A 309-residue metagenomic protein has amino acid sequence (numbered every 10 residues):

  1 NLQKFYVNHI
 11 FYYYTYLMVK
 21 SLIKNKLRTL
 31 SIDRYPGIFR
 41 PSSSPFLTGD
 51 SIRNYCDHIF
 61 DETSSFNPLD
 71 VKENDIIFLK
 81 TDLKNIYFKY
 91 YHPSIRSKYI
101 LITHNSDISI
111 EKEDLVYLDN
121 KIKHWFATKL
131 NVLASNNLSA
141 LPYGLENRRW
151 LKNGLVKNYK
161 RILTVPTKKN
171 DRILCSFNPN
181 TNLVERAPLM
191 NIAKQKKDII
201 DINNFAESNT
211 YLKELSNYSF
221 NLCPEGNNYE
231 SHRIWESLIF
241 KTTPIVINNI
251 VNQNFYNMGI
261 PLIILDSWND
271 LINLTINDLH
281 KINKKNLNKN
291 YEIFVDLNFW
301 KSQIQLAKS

Functional and structural regions predicted by a protein language model:
I10-Y14: Short, positively charged and aromatic/hydrophobic N-terminal segments
S21-H232, T243-N257, I282, N290-K308: Nucleotide-sugar donor-binding catalytic core of glycosyltransferases
L238-I239: Short alpha-helix at the nucleotide-sugar/activated-sugar donor binding site of glycosyltransferases and closely
Y256-I276: Change "using UDP/GDP/dTDP sugars" to "using nucleotide sugars
D270-I293: Conserved donor-nucleotide binding/catalytic region of nucleotide-linked donor-dependent transferases
